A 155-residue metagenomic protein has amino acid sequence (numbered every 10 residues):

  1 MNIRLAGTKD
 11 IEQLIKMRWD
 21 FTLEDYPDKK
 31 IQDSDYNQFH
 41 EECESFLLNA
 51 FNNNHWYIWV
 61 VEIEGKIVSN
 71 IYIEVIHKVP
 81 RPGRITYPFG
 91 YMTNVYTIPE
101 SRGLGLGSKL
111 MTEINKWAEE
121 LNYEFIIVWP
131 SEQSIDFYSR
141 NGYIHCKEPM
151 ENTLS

Functional and structural regions predicted by a protein language model:
N2-K16, P27: A short beta-loop-alpha structural element at the N-terminal edge of CoA-dependent acyl/N-acetyltransferase catalytic
L5, Y123, S139-P149: Conserved acetyl-CoA-binding loop of GNAT-fold acetyltransferases
T22-F46: Conserved GNAT-fold acetyl-CoA-binding loop/helix
E44-W59: A short helix-loop-beta-strand connector motif used in the catalytic cores of GNAT acetyltransferases and, in some
V60, K66-V75, Y91, Y96: Conserved beta-strand in the GNAT
S101, G105-E113: Conserved acetyl-CoA pyrophosphate-binding loop and the N-cap/start of the following alpha-helix in GNAT-like
M111, A118-P130: Conserved GNAT acetyl-CoA-binding A-motif
I126-D136, E151-L154: Conserved beta-strand-loop-alpha-helix junction that forms the acyl-donor binding cleft
